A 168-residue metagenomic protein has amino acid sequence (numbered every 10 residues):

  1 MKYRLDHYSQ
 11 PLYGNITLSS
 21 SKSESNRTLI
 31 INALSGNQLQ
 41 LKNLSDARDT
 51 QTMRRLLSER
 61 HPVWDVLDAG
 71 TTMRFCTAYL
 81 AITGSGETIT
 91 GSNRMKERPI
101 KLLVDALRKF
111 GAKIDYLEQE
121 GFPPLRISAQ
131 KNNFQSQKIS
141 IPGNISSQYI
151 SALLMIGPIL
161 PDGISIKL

Functional and structural regions predicted by a protein language model:
M1-L168: Structural preference for solvent-exposed beta-strand-turn elements and adjacent flexible terminal/loop segments within
